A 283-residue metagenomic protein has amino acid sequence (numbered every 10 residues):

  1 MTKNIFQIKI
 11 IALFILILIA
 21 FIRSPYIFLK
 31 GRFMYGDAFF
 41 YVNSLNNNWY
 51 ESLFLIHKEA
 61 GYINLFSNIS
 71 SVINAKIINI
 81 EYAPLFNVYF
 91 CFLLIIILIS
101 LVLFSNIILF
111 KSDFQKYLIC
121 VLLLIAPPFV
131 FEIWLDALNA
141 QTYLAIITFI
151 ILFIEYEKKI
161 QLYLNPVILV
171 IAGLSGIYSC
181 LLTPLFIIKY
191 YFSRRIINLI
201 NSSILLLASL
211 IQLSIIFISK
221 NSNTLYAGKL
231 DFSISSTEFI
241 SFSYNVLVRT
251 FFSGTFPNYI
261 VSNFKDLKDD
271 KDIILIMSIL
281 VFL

Functional and structural regions predicted by a protein language model:
M1-I22: Start-transfer (signal-anchor) and selected internal transmembrane alpha helices of multi-pass inner/ER membrane
F28-L29, Y35-P84, F217-F282: Membrane-lumen/periplasm interface segments of multi-pass, membrane-embedded glycan/lipid transferases
F86, F90, F129-A140: Membrane-embedded glycan-lipid processing machinery
Y89-S112: Transmembrane-helix motifs of polytopic, lipid-linked glycan transferases
Q115-F131: Membrane-embedded helix bundles of polyisoprenyl
L144, F149-L164: Membrane-interface transmembrane helices that cradle and orient dolichyl/undecaprenyl
Q161-I188: Membrane-interface alpha helices of multi-pass inner-membrane proteins
L181-L207: Perimembrane helix-loop-helix junctions
